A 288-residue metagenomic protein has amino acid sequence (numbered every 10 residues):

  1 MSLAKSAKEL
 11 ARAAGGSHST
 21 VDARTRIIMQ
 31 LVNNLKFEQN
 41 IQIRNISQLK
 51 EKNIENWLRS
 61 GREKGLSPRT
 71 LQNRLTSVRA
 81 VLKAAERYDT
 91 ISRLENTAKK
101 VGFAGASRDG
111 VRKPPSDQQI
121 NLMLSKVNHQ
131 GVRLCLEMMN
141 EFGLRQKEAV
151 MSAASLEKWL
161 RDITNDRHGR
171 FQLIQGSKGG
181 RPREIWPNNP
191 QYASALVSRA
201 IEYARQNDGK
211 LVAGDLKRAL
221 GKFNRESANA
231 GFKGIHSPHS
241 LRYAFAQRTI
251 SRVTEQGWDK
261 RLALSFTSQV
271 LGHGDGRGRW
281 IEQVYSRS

Functional and structural regions predicted by a protein language model:
K8-R108: N-terminal core-binding DNA-recognition domain of tyrosine recombinases/integrases
F103-N121, G179-Q191: DNA breakage-rejoining catalytic core of tyrosine-based enzymes
D117-Q146: Basic, Lys/Arg- and aromatic-enriched nucleic-acid-binding interface segment
C135-L136, K147-S152, T267: Alpha-helix N-cap/helix-start motif at helix boundaries, enriched for small hydrophobics
M151-Y192: Conserved tyrosine-mediated DNA breakage-rejoining catalytic core shared by Y-recombinases
N188-Q247: Active-site/catalytic core of tyrosine-dependent DNA strand-transfer enzymes
K233-T254, R261-Q269, H273: Short basic/aromatic active-site micro-motif
Q269-S288: Catalytic-site neighborhood detector that most strongly recognizes the C-terminal catalytic loop/helix of tyrosine
